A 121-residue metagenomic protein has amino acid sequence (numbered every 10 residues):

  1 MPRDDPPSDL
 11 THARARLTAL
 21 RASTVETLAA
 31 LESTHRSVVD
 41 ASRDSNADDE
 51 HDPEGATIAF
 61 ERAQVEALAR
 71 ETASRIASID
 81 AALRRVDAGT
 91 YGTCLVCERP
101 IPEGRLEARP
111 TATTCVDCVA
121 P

Functional and structural regions predicted by a protein language model:
M1-A88: Interaction interfaces in information-processing and related assembly proteins
D87-T90, T111: Short metal-coordination and nucleic-acid-contact micro-motifs, chiefly zinc-binding Cys/His arrays
G92-L95, T113: Cys/His-enriched microdomains
V96-C97, D117: Short, cysteine/histidine-rich loop/knuckle motifs that typically chelate Zn2+
I101-P102, A120: Short functional micro-motifs and their immediate structural scaffolds
G104-R109: Short Cys/His-rich "knuckle" micro-motifs
P110-P121: Cysteine-rich micro-motifs
